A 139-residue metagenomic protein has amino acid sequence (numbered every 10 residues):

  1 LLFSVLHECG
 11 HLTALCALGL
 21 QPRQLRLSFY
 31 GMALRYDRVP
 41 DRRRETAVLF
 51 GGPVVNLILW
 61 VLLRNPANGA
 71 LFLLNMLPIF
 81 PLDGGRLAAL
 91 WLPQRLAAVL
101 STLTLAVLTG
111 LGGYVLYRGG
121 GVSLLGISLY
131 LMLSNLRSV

Functional and structural regions predicted by a protein language model:
L1-V139: Hydrophobic transmembrane alpha-helices and their immediate loop junctions in multi-pass integral membrane proteins
